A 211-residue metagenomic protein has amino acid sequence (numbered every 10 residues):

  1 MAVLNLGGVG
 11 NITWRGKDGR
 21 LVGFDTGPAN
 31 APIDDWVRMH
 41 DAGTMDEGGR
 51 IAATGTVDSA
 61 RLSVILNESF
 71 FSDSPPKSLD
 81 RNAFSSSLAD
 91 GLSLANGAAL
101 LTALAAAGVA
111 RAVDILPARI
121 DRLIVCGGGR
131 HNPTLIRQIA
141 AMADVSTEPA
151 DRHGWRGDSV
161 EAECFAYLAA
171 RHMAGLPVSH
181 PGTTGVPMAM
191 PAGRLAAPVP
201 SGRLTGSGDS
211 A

Functional and structural regions predicted by a protein language model:
M1-N5, G23: Short glycine-aspartate micro-motif
N5-V9, G27-A29, V125-H131: A short acidic Gly-Thr/Ser loop motif
G10-R15, D34: Short beta-strand scaffold segments in enzyme catalytic cores
V22-A106, A110, T184, M188-G206 (+1 more regions): Conserved ATP-utilizing enzyme core subdomain
A110-D121: Phosphate/pyrophosphate-binding loops at sites that engage ATP/ADP/AMP, CoA/4′-phosphopantetheine, polyphosphate
I120-A140: Glycine-rich phosphate-binding loops at beta-strand->alpha-helix junctions
D151-S201: Glycine-rich phosphate-binding/hydrolytic loop that grips phosphoryl groups
